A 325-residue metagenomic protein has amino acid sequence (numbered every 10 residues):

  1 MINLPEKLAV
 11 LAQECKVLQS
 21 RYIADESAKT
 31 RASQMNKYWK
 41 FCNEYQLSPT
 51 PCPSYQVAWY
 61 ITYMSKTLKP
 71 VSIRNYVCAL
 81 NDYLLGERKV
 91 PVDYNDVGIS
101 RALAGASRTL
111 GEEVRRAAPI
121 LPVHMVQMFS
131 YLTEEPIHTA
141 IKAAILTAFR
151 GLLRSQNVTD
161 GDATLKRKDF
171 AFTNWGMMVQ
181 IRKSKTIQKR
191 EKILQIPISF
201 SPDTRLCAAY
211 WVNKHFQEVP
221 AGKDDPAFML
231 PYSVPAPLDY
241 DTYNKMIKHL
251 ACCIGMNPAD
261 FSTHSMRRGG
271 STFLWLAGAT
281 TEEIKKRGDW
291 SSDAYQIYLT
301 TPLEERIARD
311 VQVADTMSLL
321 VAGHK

Functional and structural regions predicted by a protein language model:
M1-K325: Extended, non-catalytic subsegments within catalytic or DNA/protein-binding/adaptor domains
